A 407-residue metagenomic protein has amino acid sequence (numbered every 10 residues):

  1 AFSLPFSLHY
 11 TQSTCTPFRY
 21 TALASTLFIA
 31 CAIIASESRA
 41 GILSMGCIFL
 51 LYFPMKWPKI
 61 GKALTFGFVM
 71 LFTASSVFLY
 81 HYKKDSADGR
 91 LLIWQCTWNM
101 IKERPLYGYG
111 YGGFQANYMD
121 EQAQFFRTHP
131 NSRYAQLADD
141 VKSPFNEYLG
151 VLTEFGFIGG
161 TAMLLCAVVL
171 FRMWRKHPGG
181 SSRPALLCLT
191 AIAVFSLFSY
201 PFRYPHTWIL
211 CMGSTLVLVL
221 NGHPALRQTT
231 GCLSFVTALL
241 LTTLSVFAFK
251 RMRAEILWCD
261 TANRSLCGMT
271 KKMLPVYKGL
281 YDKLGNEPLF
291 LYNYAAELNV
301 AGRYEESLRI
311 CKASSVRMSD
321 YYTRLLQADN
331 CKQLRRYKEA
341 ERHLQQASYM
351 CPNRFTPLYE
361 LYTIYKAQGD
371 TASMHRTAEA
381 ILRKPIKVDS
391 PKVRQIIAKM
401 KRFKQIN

Functional and structural regions predicted by a protein language model:
A1-Y80, T153, F157-A185, L189-S196 (+1 more regions): Alpha-helical transmembrane segments of multi-pass inner-membrane proteins
I33-I42, F49-E103, Y111, D120 (+2 more regions): A membrane-periplasm/extracellular boundary helix in multi-pass inner-membrane enzymes that assemble envelope glycans
Y111-T153: Interfacial juxtamembrane loops and adjacent helix segments that form the catalytic/substrate-binding surfaces
W258-C259, L289-N293, Y322-Q327, F355-T363 (+1 more regions): Alpha-solenoid helical repeat scaffolds
Y281-D282, A313-V316, Q346-Y349, R383: Conserved structural position within tetratricopeptide repeats
L284-N286, M318-S319, P352, I386: Short coil turns that delineate tetratricopeptide repeat
